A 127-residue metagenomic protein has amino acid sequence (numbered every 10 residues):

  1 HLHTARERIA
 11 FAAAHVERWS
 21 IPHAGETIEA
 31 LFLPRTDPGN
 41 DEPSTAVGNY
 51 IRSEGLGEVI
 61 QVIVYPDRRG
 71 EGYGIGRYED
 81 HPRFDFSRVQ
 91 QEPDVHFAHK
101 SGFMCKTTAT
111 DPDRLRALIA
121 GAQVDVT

Functional and structural regions predicted by a protein language model:
H1-T127: C-terminal accessory domains and tails appended to enzymatic cores
